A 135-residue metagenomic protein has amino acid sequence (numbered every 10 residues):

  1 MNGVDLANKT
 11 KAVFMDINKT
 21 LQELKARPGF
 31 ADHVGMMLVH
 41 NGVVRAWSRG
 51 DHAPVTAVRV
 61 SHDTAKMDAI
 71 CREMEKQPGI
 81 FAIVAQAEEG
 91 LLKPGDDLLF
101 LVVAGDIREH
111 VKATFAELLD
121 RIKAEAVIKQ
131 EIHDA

Functional and structural regions predicted by a protein language model:
M1-L98, A104-A135: N-terminal, polar/charged subdomain of small-to-medium soluble alpha/beta proteins
